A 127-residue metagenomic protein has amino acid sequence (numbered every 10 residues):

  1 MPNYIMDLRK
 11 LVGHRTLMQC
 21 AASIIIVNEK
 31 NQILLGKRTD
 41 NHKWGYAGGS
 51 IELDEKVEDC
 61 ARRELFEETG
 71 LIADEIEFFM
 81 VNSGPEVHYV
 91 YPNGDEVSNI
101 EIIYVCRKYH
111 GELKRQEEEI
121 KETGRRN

Functional and structural regions predicted by a protein language model:
M1-S23, D95: Acidic, metal-coordinating catalytic segment for phosphate/diphosphate chemistry, firing primarily on the Nudix
T16-L17, Q32, K43, T123: A residue-level structural signature of the nucleotidyltransferase/glycosyltransferase Rossmann-like core
Q19, T39-N41, Y46, A73 (+1 more regions): Short connector loops at helix/strand junctions that flank enzyme active sites, especially segments positioning acidic
S23-I25, Q32-I33, I103-V105: Residues embedded in well-ordered beta-strands
I25-V27, F79: Conserved positions in beta-strands of structured domains
N28-E68: Conserved Nudix-box catalytic region and its N-terminal flanking loop in Nudix hydrolases and closely related
I51-E77, N82-N127: Unchanged
